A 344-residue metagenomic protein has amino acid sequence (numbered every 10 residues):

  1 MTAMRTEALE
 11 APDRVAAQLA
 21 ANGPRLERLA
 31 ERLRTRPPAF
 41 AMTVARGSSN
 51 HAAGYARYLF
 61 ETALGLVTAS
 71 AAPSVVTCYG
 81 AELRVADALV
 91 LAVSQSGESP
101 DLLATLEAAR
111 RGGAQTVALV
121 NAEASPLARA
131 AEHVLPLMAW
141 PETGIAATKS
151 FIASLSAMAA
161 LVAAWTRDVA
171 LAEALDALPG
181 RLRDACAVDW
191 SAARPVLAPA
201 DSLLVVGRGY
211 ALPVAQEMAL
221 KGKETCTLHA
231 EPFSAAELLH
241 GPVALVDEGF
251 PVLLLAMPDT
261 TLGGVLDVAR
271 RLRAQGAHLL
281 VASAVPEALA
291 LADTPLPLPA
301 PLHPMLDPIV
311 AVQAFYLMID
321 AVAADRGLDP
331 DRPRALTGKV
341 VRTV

Functional and structural regions predicted by a protein language model:
T2-A39, H133-P251, T261, R326-V344: Active-site phosphate/pyrophosphate-binding segments
M4, H51-A56, A215-E217, K221 (+1 more regions): Conserved phosphate/anionic-ligand binding catalytic regions in large, soluble enzymes, centered on
A11, A72, F250, T294-L296 (+1 more regions): Hydrophobic alpha-helix-in-membranes signature
R34-R183, R208, L255-P301, M318 (+1 more regions): Glycine-rich phosphate-binding loops that contact phosphosugars or nucleotide phosphates
M218, V265-A269, A311, R334: Composition- and surface-driven signal marking solvent-exposed, interaction-prone regions in large proteins
F250-P258, A311-V312: Hydrophobic membrane-spanning alpha-helices of multi-pass integral membrane proteins
P301-V344: Peripheral docking tails and interdomain loops at the edges of cofactor- or intermediate-handling domains
